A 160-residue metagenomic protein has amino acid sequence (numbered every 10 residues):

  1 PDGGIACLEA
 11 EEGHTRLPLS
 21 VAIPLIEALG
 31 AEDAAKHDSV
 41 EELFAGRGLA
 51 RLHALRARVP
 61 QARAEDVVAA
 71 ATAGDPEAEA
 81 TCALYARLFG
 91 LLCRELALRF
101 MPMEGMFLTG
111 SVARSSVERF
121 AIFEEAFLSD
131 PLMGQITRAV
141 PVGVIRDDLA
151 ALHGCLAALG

Functional and structural regions predicted by a protein language model:
P1-S20: Hydrophobic alpha-helical segments and helix pairs
L19-G160: ATP-binding/phosphotransfer module of carbohydrate and carboxylate kinases, centering on a glycine-rich
